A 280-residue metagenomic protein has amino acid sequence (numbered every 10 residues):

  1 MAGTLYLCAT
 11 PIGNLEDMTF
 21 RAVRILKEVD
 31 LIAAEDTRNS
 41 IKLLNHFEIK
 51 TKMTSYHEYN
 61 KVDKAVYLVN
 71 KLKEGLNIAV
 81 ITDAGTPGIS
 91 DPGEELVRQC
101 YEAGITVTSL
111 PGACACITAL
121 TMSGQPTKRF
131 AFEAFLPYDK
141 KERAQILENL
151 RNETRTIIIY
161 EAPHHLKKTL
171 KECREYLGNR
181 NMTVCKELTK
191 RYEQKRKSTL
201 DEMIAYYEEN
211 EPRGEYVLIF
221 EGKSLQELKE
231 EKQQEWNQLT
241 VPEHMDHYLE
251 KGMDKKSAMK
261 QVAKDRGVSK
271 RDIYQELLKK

Functional and structural regions predicted by a protein language model:
M1-Y59: Glycine-rich, flexible N-terminal cofactor/catalytic loop recognition
A2, T156, P163-K280: A contiguous loop/helix-start segment that scaffolds small-molecule binding in enzyme catalytic cores
G3-L5, G75-A79, R155-T156: Loop/turn-to-beta-strand initiation segments
I12-G13, D83-P87, P163-H165, K223-L225: Short glycine-rich anion-binding loops that position phosphate/pyrophosphate groups of nucleotides and phosphorylated
L26-I32, G104-T108, T156-I157: Short active-site oxyanion
Y56-V62, L136-D139: Conserved helicase motor
P92-L96, K255: Glycine-centered tight-turn and secondary-structure capping sites
E95-E153: Class I SAM-dependent methyltransferase SAM-binding "motif I" and its flanking Rossmann-like core
